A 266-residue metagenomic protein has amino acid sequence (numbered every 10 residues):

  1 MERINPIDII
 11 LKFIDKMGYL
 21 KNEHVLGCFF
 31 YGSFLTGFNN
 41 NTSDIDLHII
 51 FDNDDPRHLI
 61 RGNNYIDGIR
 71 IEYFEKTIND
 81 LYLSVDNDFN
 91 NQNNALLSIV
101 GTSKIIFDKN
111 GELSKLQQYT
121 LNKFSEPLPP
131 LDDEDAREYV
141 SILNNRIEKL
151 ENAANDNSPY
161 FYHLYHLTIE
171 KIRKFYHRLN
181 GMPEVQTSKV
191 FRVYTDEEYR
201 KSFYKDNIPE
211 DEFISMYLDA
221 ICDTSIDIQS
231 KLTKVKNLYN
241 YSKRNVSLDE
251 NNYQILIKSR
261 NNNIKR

Functional and structural regions predicted by a protein language model:
M1-L26: Helical scaffold of the NTase/Pol beta-like nucleotidyltransferase catalytic core
E2-I9, G62, I66-D156: Conserved NTP/Mg2+-binding pocket subregion across the NTase superfamily
D8-M17, F107-K115, P183, K243-I255: Short N-terminal helix-initiation segments at or just after the protein's N-terminus
D15-M17, R57-N63, Q92: Intrinsically disordered, low-complexity boundary segments flanking structured domains
C28-K76, D80: Catalytic metal-binding acidic patch
N41-T42, V85-N87, S188-F191: Short aromatic-enriched loop/helix-cap "lid" or pocket-rim segments at secondary-structure transitions that line
S125-R266: Conserved nucleotidyltransferase catalytic core and NTase-mimicking acidic/glycine-rich helix/loop elements in nucleic
